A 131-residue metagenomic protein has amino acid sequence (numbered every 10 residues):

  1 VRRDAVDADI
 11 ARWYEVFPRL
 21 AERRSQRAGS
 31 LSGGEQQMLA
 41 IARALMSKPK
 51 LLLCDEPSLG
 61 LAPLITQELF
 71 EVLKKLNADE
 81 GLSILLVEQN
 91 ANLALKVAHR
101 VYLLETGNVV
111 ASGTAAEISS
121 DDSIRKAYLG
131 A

Functional and structural regions predicted by a protein language model:
V1-A8, V16-A21, G113, A131: ABC-type ATPase nucleotide-binding domains, specifically the catalytic core motifs of the NBD
R27-L31, E35: Conserved ABC ATPase signature
L31, A44-L45: ABC ATPase signature
M46-K50: A short, proline-enriched helix->beta-strand linker immediately N-terminal to the Walker B motif in ABC-type P-loop
L52-E56: Catalytic Walker B motif of ABC-type/P-loop ATPase nucleotide-binding domains
Q67-G81: Helical segment within the ABC ATPase nucleotide-binding domain
R100, S112: Short, glycine/charged-rich "phosphate-handling" switch motifs in NTP-dependent and phosphotransfer domains
